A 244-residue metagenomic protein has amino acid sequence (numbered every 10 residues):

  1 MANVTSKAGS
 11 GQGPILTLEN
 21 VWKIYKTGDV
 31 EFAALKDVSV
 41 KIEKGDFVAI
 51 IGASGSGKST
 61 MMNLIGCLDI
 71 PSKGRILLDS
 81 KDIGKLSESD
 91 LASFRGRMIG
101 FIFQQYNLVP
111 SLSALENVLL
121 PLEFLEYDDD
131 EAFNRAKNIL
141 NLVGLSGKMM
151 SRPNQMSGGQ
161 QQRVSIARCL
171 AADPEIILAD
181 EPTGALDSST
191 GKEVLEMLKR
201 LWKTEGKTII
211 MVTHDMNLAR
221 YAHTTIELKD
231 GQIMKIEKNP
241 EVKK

Functional and structural regions predicted by a protein language model:
M1-I24, K235-K244: ABC-family P-loop ATPase nucleotide-binding domain
G13-L228: ABC family nucleotide-binding domain
T225-K238: H-loop (His-switch) and adjacent beta-strand-loop-beta switch element of ABC-type ATPase nucleotide-binding domains
